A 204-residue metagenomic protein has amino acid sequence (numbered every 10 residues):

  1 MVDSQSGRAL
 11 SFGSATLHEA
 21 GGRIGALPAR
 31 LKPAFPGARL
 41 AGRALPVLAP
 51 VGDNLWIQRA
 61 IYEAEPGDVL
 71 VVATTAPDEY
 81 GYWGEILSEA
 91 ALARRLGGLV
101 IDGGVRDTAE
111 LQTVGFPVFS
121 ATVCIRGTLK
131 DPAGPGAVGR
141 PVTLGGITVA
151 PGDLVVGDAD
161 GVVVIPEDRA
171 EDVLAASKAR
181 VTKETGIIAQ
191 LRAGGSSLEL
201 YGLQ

Functional and structural regions predicted by a protein language model:
M1-P151, I165-S196, G202-Q204: Feature captures the catalytic cores and cofactor-binding loops of soluble hydro-lyases/lyases that act on carboxylate
V155: C-terminal binding/interaction regions
D158: Beta-strand-loop-alpha-helix segment that lines the small-molecule cofactor/substrate pocket of alpha/beta enzymes
